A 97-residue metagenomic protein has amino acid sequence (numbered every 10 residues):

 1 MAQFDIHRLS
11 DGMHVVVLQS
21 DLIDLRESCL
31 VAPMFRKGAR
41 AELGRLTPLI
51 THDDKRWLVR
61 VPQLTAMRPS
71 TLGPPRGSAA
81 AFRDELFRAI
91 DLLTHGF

Functional and structural regions predicted by a protein language model:
M1, V17, L72-R76: Residues at structural and domain junctions
Q3-D11, V16-P48: Compact nucleic-acid interaction/catalytic patches
H52-F97: C-terminal terminal-subdomain/extension
